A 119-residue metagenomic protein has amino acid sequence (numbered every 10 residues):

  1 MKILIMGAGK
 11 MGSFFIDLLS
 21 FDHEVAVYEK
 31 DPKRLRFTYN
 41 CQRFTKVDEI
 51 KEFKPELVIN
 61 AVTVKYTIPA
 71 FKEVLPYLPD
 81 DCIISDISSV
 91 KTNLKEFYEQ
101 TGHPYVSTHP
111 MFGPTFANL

Functional and structural regions predicted by a protein language model:
M1-F44, E49: NAD(P)+-binding Rossmann beta1-loop-alpha1 motif at the extreme N-terminus of oxidoreductases
F21, Y39-N40, D80, Q100-G102: Short, structured coil segments at secondary-structure junctions
A26-Y28, F44, I59, S85 (+1 more regions): Hydrophobic/aromatic beta-strand patches that form the interior of the parallel beta-sheet core in alpha/beta enzyme
Y28-R34, S89-T92, F112: Short, polar loop motifs at secondary-structure junctions
E49-Y77: Rossmann-like NAD(P)-binding element
V62-V64, S88-S89, H109-P110: Short glycine-/small-residue-rich Rossmann-like dinucleotide-binding loops
L78-F97: ADP-ribose/adenylate-binding Rossmann-like module
L94, Y98-L119: Rossmann-fold dinucleotide-binding core
